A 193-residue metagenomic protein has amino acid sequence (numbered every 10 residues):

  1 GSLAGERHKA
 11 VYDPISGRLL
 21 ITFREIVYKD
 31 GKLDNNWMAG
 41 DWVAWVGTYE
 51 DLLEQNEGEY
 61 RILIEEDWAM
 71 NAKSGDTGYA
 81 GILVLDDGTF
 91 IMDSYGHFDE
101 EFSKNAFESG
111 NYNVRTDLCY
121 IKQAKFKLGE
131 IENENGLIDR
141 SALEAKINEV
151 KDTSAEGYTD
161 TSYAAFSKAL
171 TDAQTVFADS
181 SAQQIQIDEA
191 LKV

Functional and structural regions predicted by a protein language model:
G1-N135: Asp-box/BNR beta-propeller blade signature and adjacent active/binding-site loops in extracellular glycan-interacting
N135-V193: Beta-rich interaction/scaffold domains
